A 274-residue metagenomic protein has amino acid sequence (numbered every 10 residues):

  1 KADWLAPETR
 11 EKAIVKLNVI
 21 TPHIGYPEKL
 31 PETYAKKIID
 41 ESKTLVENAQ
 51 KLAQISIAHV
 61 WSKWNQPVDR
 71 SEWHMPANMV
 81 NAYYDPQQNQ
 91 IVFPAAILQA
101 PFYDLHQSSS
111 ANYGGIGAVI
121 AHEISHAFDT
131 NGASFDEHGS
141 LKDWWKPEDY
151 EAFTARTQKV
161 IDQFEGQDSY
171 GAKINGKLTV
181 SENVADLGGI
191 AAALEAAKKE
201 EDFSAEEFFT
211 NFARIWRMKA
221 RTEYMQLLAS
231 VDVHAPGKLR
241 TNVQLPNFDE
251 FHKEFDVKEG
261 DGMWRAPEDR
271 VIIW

Functional and structural regions predicted by a protein language model:
K1-W274: Intrinsically disordered, low-complexity linker/terminal regions across diverse proteins
